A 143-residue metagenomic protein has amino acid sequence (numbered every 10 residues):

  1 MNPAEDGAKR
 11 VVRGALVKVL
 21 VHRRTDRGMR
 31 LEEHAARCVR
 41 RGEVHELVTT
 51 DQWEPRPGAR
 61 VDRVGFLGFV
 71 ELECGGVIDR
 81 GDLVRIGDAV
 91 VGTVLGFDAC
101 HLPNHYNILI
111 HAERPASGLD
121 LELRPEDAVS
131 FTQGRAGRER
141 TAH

Functional and structural regions predicted by a protein language model:
N2-R27, V39-R41, L102, Y106-H143: Glycine- and charge-enriched low-complexity intrinsically disordered segments
L31-E33, C38-R41, L47-T49, A142: Long, compositionally biased intrinsically disordered regions
T50-L67, N107: Short, basic/aromatic beta-hairpin or loop at an interaction surface
L67-E73: Short alpha-helix capping/helix-loop boundary micro-motifs
V77-D79, V84: Short, well-ordered loop/turn sites that connect or cap secondary structure elements
V84-R85, S130: Hydrophobic beta-strand signal
G87-D88, Q133: Conserved "cap/hinge" positions at secondary-structure junctions
V90-C100: Short beta-strand-centered aromatic/proline hotspots
